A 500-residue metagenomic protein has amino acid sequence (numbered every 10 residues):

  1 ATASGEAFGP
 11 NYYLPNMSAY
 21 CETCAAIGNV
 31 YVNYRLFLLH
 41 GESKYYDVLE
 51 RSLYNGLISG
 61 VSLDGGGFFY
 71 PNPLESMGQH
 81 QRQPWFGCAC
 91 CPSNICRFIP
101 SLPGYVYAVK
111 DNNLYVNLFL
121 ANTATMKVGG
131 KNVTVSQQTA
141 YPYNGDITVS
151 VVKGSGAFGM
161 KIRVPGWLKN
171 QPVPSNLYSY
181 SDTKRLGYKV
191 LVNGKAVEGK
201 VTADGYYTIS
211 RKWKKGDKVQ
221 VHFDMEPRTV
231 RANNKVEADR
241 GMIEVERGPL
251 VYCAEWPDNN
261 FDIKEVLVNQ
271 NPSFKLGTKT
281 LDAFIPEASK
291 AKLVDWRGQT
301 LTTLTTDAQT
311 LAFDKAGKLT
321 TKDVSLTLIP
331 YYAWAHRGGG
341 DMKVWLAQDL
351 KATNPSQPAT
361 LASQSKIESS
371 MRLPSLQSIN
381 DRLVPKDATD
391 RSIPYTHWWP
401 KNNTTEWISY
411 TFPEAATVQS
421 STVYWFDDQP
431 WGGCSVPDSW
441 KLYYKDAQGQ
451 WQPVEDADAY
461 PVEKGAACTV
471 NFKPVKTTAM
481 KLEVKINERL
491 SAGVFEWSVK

Functional and structural regions predicted by a protein language model:
A1-I27, Q83-C91: Solvent-exposed loop and edge beta-strand segments that line ligand/cofactor-binding and catalytic clefts
Y13-M17, G28-G41, G104-Y107, V149-G154: Well-ordered alpha-helical scaffold segments within catalytic/enzyme domains
S18-F37, P92-S101, I162: Well-ordered alpha-helical segments within folded domains of soluble proteins
D47-N55, G60-K153, K169-L191, K195-T202 (+2 more regions): C-terminal beta-rich recognition modules with glycine/proline-rich loops and embedded aromatic residues
G145-I147, F158-M160, E406-I408: Structural beta-strand segments of beta-rich domains
T148-V152, G159-P165, Y424: Short edge beta-strand/loop segments characteristic of extracellular beta-sandwich folds
M160, Y188-V190, W440-L442: Short beta-strand elements bearing conserved aromatic residues within extracellular beta-rich modules
T353-N354, T389-E455, Y460-K500: Aromatic, loop-rich ligand-recognition surfaces of beta-strand-rich domains
